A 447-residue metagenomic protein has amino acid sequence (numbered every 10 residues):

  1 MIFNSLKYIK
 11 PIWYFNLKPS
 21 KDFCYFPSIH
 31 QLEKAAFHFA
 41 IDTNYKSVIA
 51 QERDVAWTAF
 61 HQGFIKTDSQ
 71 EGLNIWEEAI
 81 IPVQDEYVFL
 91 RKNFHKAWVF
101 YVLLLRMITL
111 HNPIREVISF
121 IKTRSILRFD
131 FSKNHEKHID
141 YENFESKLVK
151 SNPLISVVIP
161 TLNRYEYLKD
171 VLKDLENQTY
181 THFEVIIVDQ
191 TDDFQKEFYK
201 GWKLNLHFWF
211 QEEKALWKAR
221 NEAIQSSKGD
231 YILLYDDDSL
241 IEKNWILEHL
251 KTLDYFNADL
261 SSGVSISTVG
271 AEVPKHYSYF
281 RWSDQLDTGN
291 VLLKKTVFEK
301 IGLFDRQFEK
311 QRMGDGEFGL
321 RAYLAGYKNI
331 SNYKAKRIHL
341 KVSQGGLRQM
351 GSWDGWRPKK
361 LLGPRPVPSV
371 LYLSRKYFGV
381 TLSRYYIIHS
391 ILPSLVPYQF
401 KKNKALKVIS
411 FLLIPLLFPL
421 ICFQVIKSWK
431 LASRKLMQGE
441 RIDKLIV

Functional and structural regions predicted by a protein language model:
M1, L240-Y277: Conserved donor NDP-sugar-binding/catalytic core segment of glycosyltransferases
W13-Y14, T58, S69, N74-W76 (+1 more regions): N-proximal low-complexity "stem/linker" segments adjacent to membrane-targeting elements
S47-D54, Q311-L320, N332: Acidic donor-binding loop at a coil-to-helix junction in glycosyltransferase catalytic cores that engages
D54-D85, N332-R357: Active-site donor/metal-binding and catalytic loop motifs of nucleotide-sugar-dependent glycosylation enzymes
P82-F144, K376-V447: Non-catalytic, C-terminal membrane-associated alpha-helical segments of glycosyltransferases
L172-F210: Acidic donor-binding segment of Leloir-type glycosyltransferases
Q211-S227: Glycine-rich, basic loop-to-helix element that forms the pyrophosphate-binding segment of sugar-nucleotide handling
I232: Short aromatic/hydrophobic "clamp" motif used to bind/position activated sugar donors
